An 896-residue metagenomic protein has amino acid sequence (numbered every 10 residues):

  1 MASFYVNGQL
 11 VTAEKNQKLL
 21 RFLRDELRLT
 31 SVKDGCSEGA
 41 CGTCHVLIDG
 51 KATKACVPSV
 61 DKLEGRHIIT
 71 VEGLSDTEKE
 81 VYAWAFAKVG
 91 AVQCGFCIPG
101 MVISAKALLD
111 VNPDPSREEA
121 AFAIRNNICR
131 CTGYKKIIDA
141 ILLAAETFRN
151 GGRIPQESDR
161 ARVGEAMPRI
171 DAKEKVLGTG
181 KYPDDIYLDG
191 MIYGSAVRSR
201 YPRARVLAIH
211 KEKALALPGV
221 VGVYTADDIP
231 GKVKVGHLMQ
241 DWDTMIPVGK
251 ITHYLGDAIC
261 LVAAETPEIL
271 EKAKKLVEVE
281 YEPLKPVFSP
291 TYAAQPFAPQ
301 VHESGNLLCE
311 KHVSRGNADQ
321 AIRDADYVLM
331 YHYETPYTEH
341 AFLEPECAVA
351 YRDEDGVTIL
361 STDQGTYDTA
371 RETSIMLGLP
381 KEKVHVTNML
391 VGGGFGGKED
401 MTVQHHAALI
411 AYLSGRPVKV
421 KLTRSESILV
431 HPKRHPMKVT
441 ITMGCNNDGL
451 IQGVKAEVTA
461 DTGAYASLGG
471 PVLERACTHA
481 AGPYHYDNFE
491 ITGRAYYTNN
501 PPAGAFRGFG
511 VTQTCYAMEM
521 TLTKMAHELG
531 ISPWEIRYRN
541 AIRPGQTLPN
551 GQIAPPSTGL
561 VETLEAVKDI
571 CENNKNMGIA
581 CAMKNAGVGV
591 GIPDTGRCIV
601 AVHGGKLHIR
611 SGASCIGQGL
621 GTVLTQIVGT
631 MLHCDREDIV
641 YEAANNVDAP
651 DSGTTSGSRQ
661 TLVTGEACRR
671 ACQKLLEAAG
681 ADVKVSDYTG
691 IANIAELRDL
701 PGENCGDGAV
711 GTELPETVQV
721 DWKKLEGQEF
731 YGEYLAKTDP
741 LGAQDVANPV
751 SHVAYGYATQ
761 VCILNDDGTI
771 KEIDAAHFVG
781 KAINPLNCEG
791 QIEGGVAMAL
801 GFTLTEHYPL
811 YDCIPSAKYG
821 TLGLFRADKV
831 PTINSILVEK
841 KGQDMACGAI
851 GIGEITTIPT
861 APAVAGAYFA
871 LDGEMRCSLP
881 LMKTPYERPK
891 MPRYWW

Functional and structural regions predicted by a protein language model:
M1-Q156, V590: Signature of N-terminal electron-transfer/Fe-S-associated modules in redox systems
V46, E174, G180, C347-R352 (+9 more regions): Short beta-strand elements
G90, E165, D171-L177, G305-A348 (+4 more regions): Glycine-rich loop/linker segments at domain edges
A145-L307, V328, L413: Flexible, low-hydrophobicity surface segments
E174, K275-F288, Q364, R371 (+5 more regions): Extended active-site and interfacial segments that coordinate phosphate-rich ligands in large catalytic machineries
A226-D227, G378-K383, L413-V418, N447 (+2 more regions): C-terminal catalytic domains of large/alpha subunits in multi-subunit enzymes
Y281-L284, T369, N388-L390, F395-P483 (+1 more regions): Conserved beta-strand/loop scaffold segments within soluble protein domains that form the structured core and edges
P296-L377, N540-K606, G690, P740-V750 (+3 more regions): Helix-loop-helix junctions that connect adjacent transmembrane helices in secondary transporters/permeases, recognized
